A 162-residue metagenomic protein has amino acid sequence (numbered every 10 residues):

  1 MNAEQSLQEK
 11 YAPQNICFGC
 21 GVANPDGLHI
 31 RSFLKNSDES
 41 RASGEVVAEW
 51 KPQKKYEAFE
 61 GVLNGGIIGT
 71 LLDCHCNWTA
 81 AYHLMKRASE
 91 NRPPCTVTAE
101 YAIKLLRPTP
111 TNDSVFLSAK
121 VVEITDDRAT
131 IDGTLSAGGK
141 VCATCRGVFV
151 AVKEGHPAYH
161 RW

Functional and structural regions predicted by a protein language model:
M1-E57: Non-catalytic linker/capping segments at the edges of enzyme domains
M1-Y11, T109-F116, K120-W162: HotDog/MaoC-like acyl-thioester-processing domains
H29-R31, E49, T98-A102, F116-S118 (+2 more regions): Conserved beta-strand residues within beta-sheet cores
L34-D38, R107, V121-E123: Short, low-complexity Ser/Thr-rich regulatory SLiMs
E45, W50-C76: A short mixed-secondary-structure module that forms the rim of ligand-binding clefts
W50-P52, L105, A151: Hydrophobic residues in beta-strands and at strand termini
N77-F116: Hydrophobic beta-strand-centered segment that forms part of the acyl-chain substrate-binding groove
